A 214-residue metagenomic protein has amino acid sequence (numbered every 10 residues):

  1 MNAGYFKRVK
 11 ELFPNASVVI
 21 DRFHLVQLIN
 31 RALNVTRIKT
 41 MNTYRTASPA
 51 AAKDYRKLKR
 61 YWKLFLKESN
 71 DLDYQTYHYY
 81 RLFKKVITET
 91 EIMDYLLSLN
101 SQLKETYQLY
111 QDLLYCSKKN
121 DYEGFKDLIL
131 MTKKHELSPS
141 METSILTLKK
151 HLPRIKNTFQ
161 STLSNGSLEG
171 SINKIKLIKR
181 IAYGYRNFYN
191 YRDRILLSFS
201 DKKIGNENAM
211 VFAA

Functional and structural regions predicted by a protein language model:
N2-F13, S17, F23-Q27, T46-A214: Acidic/histidine-rich catalytic cores and adjacent linkers of DNA breakage/strand-transfer/modification proteins
R31-N42: Short, surface-exposed amphipathic charged segments that create phosphate/polyanion-binding patches used for binding
